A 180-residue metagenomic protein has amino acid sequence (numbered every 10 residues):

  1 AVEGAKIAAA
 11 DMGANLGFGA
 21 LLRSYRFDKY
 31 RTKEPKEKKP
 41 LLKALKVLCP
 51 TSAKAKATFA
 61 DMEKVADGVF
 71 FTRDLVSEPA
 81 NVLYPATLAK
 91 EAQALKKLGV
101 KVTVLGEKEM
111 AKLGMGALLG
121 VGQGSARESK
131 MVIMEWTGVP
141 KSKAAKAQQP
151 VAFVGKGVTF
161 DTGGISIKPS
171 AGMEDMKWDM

Functional and structural regions predicted by a protein language model:
A1-G157, T162, S170, D175: Short amphipathic alpha-helical segment within the helicase RecA-like ATPase core that mediates nucleic-acid
K177-M180: Gly/Ser-rich catalytic serine loop of serine hydrolases
